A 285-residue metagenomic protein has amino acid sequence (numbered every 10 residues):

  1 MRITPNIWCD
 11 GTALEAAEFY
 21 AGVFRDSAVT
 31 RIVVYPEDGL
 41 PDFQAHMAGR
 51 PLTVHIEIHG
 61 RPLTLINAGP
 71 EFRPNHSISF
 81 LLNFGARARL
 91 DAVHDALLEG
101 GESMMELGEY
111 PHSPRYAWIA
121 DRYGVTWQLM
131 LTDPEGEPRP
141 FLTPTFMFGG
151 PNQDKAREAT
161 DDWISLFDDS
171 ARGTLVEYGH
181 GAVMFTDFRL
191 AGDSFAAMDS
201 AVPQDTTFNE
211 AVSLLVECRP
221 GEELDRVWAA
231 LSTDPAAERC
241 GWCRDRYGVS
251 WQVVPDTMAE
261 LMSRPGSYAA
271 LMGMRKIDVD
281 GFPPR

Functional and structural regions predicted by a protein language model:
M1-F19, V23-D38, S79, E102-E106 (+3 more regions): N-terminal beta-strand motif that seeds the catalytic metal site of vicinal oxygen chelate
C9, V23, E57-P62, F72-P74 (+7 more regions): Vicinal oxygen chelate
S27-R73, W127-L129, L175-T206, W251-D256: Conserved short beta-strand elements that form part of the metal-binding/catalytic scaffold of enzyme active sites
N67, H94, D199, W228 (+2 more regions): Short, flexible helix/strand-to-coil boundary loops that buttress conserved ligand/catalytic motifs in alpha/beta
A117-Y123: A structural signal for the main folded, soluble domain(s) of proteins
V125, V249, I277: Conserved Rossmann-like nucleotide-cofactor binding loop
